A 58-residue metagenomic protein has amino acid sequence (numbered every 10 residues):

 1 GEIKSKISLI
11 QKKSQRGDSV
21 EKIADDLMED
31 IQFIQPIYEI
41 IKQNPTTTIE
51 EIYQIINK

Functional and structural regions predicted by a protein language model:
E2-K58: Elongated, amphipathic alpha-helical interaction scaffolds
